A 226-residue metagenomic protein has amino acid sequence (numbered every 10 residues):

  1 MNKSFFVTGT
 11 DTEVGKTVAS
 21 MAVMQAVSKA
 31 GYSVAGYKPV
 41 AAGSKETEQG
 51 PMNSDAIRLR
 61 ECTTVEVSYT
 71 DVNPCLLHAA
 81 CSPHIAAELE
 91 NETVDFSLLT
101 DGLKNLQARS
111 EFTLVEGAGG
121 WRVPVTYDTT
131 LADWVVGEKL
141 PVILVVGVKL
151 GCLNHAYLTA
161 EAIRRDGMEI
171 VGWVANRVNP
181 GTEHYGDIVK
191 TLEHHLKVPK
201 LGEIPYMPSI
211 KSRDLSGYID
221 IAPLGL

Functional and structural regions predicted by a protein language model:
S4, V18-T93, G102-N105: N-terminal phosphate/diphosphate-binding loop that engages ATP/GTP or pyrophosphate donors across diverse enzyme folds
V7: Hydrophobic anchor at the beta1->P-loop junction of P-loop NTPases
V14-G15: Conserved glycine(s) of the Walker
K38, I143-V146, V171-R177: Short internal beta-strands
A80-V125, A132: Phosphate-binding/switch loop-helix module in NTP-utilizing enzymes
T126-K149: Inter-motif core of Ras-like GTPase G domains
A160-L226: C-terminal lobe/tail of nucleotide-utilizing enzymes
